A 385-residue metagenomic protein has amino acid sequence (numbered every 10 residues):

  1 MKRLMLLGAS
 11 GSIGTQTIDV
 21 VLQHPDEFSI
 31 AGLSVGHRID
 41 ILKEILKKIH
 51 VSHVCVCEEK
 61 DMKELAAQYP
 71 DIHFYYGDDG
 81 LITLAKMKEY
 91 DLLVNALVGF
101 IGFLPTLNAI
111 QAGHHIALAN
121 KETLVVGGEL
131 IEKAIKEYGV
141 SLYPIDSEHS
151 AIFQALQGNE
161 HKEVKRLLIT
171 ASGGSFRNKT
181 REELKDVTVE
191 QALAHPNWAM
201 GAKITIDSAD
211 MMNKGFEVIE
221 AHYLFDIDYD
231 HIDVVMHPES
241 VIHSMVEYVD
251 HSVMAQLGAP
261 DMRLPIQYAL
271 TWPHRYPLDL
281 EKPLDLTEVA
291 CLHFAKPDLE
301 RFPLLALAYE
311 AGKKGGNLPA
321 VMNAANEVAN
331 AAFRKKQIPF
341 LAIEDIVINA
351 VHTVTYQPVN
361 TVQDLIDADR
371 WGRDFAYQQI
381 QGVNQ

Functional and structural regions predicted by a protein language model:
M1-Q385: Catalytic, metal-anchored helix/loop core of enzyme active sites in primary metabolism
